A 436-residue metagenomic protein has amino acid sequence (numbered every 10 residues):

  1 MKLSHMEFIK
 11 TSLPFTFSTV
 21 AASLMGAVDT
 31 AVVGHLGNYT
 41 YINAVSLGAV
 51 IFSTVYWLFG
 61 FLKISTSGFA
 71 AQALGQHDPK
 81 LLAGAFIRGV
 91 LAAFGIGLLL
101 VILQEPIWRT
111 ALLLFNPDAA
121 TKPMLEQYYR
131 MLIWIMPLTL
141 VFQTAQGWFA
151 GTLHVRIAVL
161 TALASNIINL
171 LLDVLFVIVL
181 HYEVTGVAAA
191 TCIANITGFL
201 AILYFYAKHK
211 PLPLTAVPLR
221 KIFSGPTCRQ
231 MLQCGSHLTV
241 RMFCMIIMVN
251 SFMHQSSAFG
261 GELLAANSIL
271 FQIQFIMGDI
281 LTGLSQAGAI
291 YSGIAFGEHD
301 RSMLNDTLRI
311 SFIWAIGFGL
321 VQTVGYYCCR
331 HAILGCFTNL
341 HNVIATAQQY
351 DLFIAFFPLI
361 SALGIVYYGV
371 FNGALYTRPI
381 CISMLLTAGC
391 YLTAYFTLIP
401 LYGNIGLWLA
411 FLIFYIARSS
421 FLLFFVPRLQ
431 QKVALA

Functional and structural regions predicted by a protein language model:
M1-F15, A70-I135, H181-S236, S292-F357 (+1 more regions): Short alpha-helical transmembrane segments in multi-pass integral membrane proteins
L3-L36, V50-S65, F69, F94-V101 (+4 more regions): N-terminal transmembrane alpha-helices
K10-D29, M131, F142, S165 (+4 more regions): Transmembrane helical elements of multi-pass membrane transporters/channels
F15, T19, A31, G68 (+16 more regions): Transmembrane alpha-helix boundary and packing residues in multipass membrane permease domains and related
L24-N43, L112-A119, L175-Y182, F243-I276 (+2 more regions): Helix-terminus/linker motif at the lipid-water interface of multi-pass membrane proteins
T30, I42-I102, F142-A158, A266-C329 (+2 more regions): Small-residue-rich hydrophobic transmembrane alpha-helices
T54-W57, V101, N169-V174, G198-L203 (+4 more regions): Hydrophobic transmembrane alpha-helices of multi-pass small-molecule transporters
K63, L132-A150, A158-N166, V187-I202 (+4 more regions): Short runs within selected transmembrane alpha-helices of multi-pass transporters and secretion channels
